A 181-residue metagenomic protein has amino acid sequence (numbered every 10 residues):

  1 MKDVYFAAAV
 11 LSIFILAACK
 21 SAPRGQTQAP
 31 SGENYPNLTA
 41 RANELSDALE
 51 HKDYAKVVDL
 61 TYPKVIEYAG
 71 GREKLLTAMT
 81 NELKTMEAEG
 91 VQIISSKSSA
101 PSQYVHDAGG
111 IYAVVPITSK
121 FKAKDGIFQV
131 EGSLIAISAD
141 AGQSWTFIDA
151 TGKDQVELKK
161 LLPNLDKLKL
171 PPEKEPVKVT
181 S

Functional and structural regions predicted by a protein language model:
M1-A8: Bacterial N-terminal signal peptides that target proteins for export
A8-A17: Bacterial N-terminal signal peptides
A17-A18, Y68: A short hydrophobic/aromatic micro-motif that marks alpha-helical segments and, especially, helix-coil
C19-D47: Short, low-complexity N-terminal intrinsically disordered segments enriched in polar/charged residues
T39, A55-Y112: Short solvent-exposed beta->alpha transition segments
A42, T61, T151-G152: Hydrophobic alpha-helical core bundles mediating ligand binding, dimerization, or RNAP-core interactions
N43-V58: Short acidic-aromatic low-complexity motifs
S102-S181: Exposed beta-sheet edge and beta->alpha loop/turn motif
